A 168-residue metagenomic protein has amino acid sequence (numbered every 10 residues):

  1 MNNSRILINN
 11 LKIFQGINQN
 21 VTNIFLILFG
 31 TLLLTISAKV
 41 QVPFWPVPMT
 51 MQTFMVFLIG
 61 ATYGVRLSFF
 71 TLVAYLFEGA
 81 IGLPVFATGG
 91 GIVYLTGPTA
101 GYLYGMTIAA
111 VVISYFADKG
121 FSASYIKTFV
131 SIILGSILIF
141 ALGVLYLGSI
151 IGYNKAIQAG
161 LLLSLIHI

Functional and structural regions predicted by a protein language model:
N2-F69: Hydrophobic transmembrane alpha-helices
N2-Q15, F29, I36, I92-F140: Short helix-perturbing small/polar motifs within transmembrane alpha-helices
A38, V42, I113, A117-D118 (+2 more regions): Membrane-water interface at transmembrane helix exits
K39-V111: Alpha-helical membrane segments and adjacent membrane-interface helices in multi-pass membrane proteins
S68-L72, S124, T128-F129, A156-A159: Alpha-helical transmembrane segments and their helix-entry boundary regions
L83-T88, L147-L161: Interfacial helix-loop-helix junctions of multi-pass membrane proteins
L138-G148: C-terminal TM-helix exit segments that contain a strictly Trp-centered aromatic cap at the helix terminus
I166-I168: Conserved small/polar residues in nucleotide/adenosyl-binding loops
